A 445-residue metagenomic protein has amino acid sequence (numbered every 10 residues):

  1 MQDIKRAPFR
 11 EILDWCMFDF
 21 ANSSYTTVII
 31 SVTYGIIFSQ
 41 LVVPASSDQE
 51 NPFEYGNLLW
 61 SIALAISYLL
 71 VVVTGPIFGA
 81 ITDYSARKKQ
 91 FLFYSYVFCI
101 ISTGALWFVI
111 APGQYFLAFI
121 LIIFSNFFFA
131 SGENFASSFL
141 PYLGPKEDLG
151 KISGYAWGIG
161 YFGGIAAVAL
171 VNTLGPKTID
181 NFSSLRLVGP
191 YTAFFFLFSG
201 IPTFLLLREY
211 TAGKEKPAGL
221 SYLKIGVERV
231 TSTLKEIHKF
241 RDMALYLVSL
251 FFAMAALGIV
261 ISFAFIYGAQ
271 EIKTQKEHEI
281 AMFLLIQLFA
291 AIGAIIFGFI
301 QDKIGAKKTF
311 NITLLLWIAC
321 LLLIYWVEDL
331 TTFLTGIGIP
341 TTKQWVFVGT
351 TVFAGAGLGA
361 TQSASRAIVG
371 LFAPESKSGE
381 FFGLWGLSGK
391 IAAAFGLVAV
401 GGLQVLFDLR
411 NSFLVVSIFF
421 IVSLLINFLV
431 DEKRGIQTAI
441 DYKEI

Functional and structural regions predicted by a protein language model:
Q2-L13, Y210-V248, E444-I445: Juxtamembrane intracellular "pre-TM" segments in multi-pass secondary transporters
I12, W107, F195-L206, V327 (+1 more regions): Multi-pass alpha-helical transporter architecture, strongest for 12-TM Major Facilitator/SLC carriers used
I29-N57, S262-M282: Short amphipathic helix-loop junctions that connect adjacent transmembrane helices in Major Facilitator Superfamily/SLC
E50-G56, T173-F194, P340-T341, G402-F420: A membrane-interface helix-boundary motif in multi-pass transporters
V73-R87, G293-A306, Q404: Helix-to-loop junctions at the C-terminal end of transmembrane segments in multipass secondary transporters
T82-Y96, K303-W317: Cytoplasmic membrane-interface "Motif A"-like loop-to-helix N-cap segments of 12-TM Major Facilitator Superfamily
Y94-P112, L315-P340: C-terminal ends and interior cores of transmembrane alpha-helices in multi-pass membrane transporters/permeases
K151-N172, G386-G396: Glycine-rich segments within core transmembrane alpha-helices of 12-TM secondary carriers
